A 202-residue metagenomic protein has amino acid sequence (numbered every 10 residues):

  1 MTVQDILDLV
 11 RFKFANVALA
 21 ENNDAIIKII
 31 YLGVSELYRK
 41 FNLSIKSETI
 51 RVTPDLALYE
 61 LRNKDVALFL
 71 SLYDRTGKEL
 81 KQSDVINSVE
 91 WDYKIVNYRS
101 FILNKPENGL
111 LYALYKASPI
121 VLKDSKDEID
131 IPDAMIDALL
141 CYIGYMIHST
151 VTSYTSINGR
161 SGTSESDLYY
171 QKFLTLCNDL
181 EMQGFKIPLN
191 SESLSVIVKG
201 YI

Functional and structural regions predicted by a protein language model:
M1-L9, K28, L32-S35, E90-I202: Internal mixed-charge
F12-D24, E36, K40: Subunit-assembly interface segments of extracellular/virion macromolecular structures
N22-I29, P54: Short, conserved alpha-helical segments within structured domains
L32-T49: Generic amphipathic, hydrophobic interface segment in small proteins and small subunits
S47-L61: Solvent-exposed, conformationally flexible loop/turn segments
R62-E79: Solvent-exposed beta-hairpin/edge-strand motifs
E79-S88: Short amphipathic beta-strand/extended segments with alternating polar/hydrophobic composition
